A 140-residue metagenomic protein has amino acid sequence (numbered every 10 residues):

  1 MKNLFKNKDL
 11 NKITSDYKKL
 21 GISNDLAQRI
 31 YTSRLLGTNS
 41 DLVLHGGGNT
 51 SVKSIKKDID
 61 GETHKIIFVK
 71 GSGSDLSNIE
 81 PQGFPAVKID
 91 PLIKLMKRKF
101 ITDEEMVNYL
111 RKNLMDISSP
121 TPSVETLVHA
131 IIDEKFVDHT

Functional and structural regions predicted by a protein language model:
M1-L20: Generic N-terminal amphipathic, Lys/Arg-enriched alpha-helix
G21-L114, P122-K135: N-terminal low-complexity or amphipathic/hydrophobic leaders
S119: Catalytic cores of glycan-processing enzymes that make or break glycosidic bonds
F136-T140: Histidine-centered catalytic micro-motifs
